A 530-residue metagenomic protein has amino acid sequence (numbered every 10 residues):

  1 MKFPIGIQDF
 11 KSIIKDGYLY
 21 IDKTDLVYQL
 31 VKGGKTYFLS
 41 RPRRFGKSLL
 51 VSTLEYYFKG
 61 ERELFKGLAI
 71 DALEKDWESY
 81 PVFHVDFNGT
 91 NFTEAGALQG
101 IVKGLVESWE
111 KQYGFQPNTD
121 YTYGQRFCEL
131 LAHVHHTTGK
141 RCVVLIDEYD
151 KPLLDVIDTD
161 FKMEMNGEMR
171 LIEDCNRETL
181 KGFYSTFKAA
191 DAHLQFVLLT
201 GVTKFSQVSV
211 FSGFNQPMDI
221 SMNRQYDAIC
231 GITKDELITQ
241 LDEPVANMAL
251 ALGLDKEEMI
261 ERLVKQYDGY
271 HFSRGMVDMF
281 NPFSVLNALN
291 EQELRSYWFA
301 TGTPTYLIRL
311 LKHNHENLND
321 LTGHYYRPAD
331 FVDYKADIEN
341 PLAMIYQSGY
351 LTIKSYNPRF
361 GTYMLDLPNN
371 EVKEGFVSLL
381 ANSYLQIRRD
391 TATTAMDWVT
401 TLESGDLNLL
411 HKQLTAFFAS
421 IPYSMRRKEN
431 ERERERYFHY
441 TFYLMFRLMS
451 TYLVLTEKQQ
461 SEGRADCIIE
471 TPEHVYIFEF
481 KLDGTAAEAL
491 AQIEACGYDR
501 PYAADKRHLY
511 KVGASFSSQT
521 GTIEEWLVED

Functional and structural regions predicted by a protein language model:
M1-R434, M449-S450: Phosphate-binding site recognition
V134-T138, L448-P472: Active-site metal-binding core of divalent-cation-utilizing nuclease and nuclease-like domains
V143, H474-Y476, Y510: Structural motif
N166-E178, L482-D499: Mg2+/Mn2+-dependent nuclease catalytic core
F183-A190, A343-L351, Y440-L448, I493-V512: Metal-dependent nuclease catalytic cores in nucleic-acid-processing enzymes, especially RNase H-like/related
F442, A465-L482, C496: Conserved catalytic cores of phosphodiester-cleaving nucleases, focusing on short active-site segments
L453-V454, P472, K481-D483, G497 (+1 more regions): C-terminal accessory domains/tails appended to large, multi-domain proteins
P501, D505-D530: Domain-level recognition of nuclease-like catalytic cores that cleave nucleotide substrates
